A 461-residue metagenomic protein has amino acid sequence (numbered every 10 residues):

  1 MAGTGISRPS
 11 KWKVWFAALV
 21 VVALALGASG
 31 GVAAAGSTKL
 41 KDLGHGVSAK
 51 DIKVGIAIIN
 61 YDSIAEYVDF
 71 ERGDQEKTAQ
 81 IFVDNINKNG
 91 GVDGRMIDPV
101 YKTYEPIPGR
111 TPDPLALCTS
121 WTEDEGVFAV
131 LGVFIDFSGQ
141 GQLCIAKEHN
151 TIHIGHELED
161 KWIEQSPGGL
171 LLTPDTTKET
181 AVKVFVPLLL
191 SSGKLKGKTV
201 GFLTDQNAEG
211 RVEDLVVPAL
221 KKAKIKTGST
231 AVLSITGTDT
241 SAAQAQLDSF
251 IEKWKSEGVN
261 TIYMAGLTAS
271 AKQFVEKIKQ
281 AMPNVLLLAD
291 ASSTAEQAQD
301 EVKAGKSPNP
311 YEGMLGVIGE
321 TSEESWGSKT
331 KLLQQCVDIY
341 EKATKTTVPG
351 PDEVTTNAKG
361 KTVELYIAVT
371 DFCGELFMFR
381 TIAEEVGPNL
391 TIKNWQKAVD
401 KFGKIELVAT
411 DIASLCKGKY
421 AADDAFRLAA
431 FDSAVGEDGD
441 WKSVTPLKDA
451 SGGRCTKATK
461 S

Functional and structural regions predicted by a protein language model:
M1-I52, C455-S461: Short, low-complexity disordered leader/linker segments with a strong preference for bacterial N-terminal type II
G36-K41, H45, K50-I52, G403-S461: Solvent-exposed, acidic/polar segments of extracytosolic/periplasmic ligand-binding ectodomains
T38-D42, F70-D74, K88-P167, L172-D175 (+2 more regions): Beta-alpha junction/loop-to-helix N-cap segments that form part of ligand/metal-binding clefts
L40-Q80, Y104-T111, T204-R211, E364-T370: Extracytoplasmic "Venus flytrap"
D74-P99, K194, K222-I225: Signal peptide-proximal N-terminal region of secreted/periplasmic/extracellular or secretory-lumen proteins
V127-D239, L286-G316: Extracytoplasmic ligand/sensor domains, especially the bilobed periplasmic-binding protein
D175, K279-F372: Extracellular/periplasmic periplasmic-binding protein-like sensory domains
G350-T370, L376, R380-G439: Segments of small-molecule ligand-sensing domains
